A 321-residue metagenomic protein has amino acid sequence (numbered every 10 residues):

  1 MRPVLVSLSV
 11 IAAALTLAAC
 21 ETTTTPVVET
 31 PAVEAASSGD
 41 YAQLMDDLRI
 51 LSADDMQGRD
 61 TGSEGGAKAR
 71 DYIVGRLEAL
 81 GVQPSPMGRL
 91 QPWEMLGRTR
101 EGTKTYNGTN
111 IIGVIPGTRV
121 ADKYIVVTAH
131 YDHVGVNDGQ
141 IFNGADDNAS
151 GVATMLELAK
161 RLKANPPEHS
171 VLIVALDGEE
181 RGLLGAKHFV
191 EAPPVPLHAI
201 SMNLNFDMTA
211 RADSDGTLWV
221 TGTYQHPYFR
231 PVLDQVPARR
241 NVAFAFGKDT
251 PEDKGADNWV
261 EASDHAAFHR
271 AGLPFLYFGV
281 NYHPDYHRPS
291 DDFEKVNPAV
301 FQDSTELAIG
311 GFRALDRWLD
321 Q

Functional and structural regions predicted by a protein language model:
T16-A19: C-terminal motif of bacterial Sec signal peptides marking the signal peptidase cleavage site
E21-T23: Bacterial signal peptide processing site
P31-S38, D54-E64, R98-G102, G139-N148 (+4 more regions): Second-shell loop/turn segments in exported
G39, Q43-D46, I50, E64-A79 (+10 more regions): Extracytoplasmic/secreted proteins, especially bacterial periplasmic and envelope-associated proteins
R59-I115: A non-catalytic alpha/beta surface segment that caps or lines the substrate-entry region of metallo-dependent hydrolase
G113, V127-G182, A308: Alpha-helical metal-binding/catalytic segments enriched in His/Glu/Asp
P166, L176-Y277: Metal-dependent peptidase/peptidase-like ectodomains
H283-Q321: His/Asp/Glu-rich mid-to-C-terminal helical/loop segments that flank catalytic regions of hydrolases
